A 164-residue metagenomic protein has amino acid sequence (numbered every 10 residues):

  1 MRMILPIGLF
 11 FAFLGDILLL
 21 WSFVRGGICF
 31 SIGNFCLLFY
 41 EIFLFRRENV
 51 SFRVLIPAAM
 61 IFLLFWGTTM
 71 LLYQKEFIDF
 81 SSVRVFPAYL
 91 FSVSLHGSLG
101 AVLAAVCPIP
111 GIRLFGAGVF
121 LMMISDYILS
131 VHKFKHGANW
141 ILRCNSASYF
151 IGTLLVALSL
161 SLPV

Functional and structural regions predicted by a protein language model:
M1-V164: Polytopic alpha-helical membrane-helix bundles and their juxtamembrane interface segments in multi-pass membrane
